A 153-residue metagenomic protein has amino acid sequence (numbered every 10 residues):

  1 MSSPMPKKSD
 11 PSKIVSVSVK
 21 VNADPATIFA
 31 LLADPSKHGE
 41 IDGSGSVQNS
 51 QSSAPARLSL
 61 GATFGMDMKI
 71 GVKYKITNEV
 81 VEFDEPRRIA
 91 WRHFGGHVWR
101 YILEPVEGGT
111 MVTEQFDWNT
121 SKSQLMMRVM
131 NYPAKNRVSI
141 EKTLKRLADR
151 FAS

Functional and structural regions predicted by a protein language model:
M1-A54: Hydrophobic ligand-binding cavity/cleft-lining segments
K7-S9, P55-A56, V80-V81, I102-E104: Short secondary-structure boundary/capping segments
S18, E79, V98-I102: Short, surface-exposed charged micro-motifs
A23, I70-V72, W118-K122: Beta-strand elements of well-folded, non-transmembrane domains
A26-F29, E141, K145: Amphipathic alpha-helical segments that line or abut small-molecule/effector binding pockets and mediate allosteric
G39, N49-G96, M111, K142-S153: Glycine-rich portal/gate segments that line the openings of hydrophobic small-molecule binding cavities
R88-K142: Beta-strand/loop substructures that line and gate deep hydrophobic ligand-binding cavities in soluble
